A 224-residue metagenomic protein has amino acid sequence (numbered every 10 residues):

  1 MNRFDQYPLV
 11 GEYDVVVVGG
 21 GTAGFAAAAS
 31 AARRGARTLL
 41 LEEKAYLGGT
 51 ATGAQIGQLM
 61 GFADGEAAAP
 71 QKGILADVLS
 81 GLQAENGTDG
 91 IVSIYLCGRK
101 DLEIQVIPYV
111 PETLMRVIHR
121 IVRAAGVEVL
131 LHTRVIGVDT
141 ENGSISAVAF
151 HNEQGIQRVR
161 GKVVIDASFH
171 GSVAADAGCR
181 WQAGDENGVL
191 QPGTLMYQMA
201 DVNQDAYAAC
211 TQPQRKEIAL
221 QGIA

Functional and structural regions predicted by a protein language model:
F4, S30, A36-R37, E42-G137 (+1 more regions): Conserved N-terminal/central alpha/beta ligand/cofactor-binding core
Y7-G21: Beta1/beta-strand and adjacent pyrophosphate-binding region of the FAD-binding site in flavoprotein oxidoreductases
G11-Y13, Q154-V163: Core beta-strand elements of the Rossmann-like FAD/NAD(P) dinucleotide-binding domain in flavoenzyme oxidoreductases
V18, V159-H170: Short hydrophobic core segments
G24: N-terminal Rossmann-fold NAD(P) dinucleotide-binding loop
A28, G49-G53, A174-R180: Short, solvent-exposed loop/turn and secondary-structure capping segments
D139-R158: Conserved beta-strand-loop-beta-strand element in the redox core of flavoprotein oxidoreductases
G171-A224: Rossmann-like dinucleotide-binding core of oxidoreductases
